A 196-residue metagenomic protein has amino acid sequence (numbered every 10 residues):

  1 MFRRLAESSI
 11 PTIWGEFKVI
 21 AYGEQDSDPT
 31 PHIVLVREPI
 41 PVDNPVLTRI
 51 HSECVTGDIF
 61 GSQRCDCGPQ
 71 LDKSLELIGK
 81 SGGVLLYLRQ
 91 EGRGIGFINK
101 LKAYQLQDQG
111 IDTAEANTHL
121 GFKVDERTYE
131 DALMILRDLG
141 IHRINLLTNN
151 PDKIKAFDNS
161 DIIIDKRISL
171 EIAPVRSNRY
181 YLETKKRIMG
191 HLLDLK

Functional and structural regions predicted by a protein language model:
M1-K196: Catalytic domains of riboflavin
